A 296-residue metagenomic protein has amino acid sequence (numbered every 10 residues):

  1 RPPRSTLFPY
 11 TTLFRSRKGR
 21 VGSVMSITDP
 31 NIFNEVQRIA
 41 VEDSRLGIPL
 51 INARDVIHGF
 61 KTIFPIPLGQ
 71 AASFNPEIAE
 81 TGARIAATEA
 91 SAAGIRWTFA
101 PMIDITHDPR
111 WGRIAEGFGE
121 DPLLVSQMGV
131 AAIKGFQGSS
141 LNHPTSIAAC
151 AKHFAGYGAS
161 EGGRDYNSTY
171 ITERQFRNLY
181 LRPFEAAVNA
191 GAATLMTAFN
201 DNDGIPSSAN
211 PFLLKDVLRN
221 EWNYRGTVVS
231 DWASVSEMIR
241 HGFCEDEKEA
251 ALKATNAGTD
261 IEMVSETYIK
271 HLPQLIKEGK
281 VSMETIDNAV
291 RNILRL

Functional and structural regions predicted by a protein language model:
R1, P9-L296: Glycoside hydrolase catalytic-domain context in secreted enzymes
